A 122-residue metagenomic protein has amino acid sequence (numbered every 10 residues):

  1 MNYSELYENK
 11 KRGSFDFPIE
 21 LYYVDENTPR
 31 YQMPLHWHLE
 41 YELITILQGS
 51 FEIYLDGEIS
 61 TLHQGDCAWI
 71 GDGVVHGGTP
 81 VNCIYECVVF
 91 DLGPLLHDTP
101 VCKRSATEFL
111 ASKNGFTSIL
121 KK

Functional and structural regions predicted by a protein language model:
N2-E20, V75-K122: A hydrophobic/aromatic-rich effector-binding and dimerization subdomain of bacterial HTH-type transcriptional regulators
K11-F15, M33-W37, T45, I59-T61: Short secondary-structure boundary/capping segments within folded domains
E20-H38: Conserved short histidine dyad/triad with adjacent acidic residue
H36-Y54: Short, conserved beta-strand element in jelly-roll/cupin
L39, D72-V74: Short beta-strand or tight-loop elements that sit immediately N-terminal to catalytic metal-binding acidic residues
S50-E52, I59, V75, I84: Structural motif
G57-D72: Short acidic-glycine-tyrosine-enriched beta hairpin
